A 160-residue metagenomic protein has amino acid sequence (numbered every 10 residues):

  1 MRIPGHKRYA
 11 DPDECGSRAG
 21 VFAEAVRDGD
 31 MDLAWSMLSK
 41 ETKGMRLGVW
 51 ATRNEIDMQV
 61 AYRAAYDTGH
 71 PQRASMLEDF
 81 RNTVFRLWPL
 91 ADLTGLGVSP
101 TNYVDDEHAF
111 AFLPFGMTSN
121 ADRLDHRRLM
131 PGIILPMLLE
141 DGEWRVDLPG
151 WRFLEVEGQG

Functional and structural regions predicted by a protein language model:
M1-V49: Short, low-complexity N-terminal intrinsically disordered segments enriched in polar/charged residues
R2-K7, D106-G160: Short beta-strand edge/turn micro-motifs at domain boundaries
P4, R53-D125: Surface-exposed, charged secondary-structure patches
Y9-D13, S39, H70, G142 (+1 more regions): Short, structured coil/loop segments at alpha-helix boundaries
T42, N54-M58, E157: Solvent-exposed, non-transmembrane amphipathic alpha-helical segments
